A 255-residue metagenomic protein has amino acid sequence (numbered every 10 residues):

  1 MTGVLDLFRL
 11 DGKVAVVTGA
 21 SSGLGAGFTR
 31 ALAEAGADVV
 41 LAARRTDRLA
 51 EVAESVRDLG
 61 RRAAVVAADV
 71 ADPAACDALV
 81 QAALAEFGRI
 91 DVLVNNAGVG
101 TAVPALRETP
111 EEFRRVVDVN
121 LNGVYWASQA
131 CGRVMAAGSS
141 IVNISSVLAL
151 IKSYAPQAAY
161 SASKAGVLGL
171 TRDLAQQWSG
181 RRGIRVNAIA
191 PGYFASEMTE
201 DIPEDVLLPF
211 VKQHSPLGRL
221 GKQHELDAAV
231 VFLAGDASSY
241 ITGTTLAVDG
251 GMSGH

Functional and structural regions predicted by a protein language model:
T2-L7, I151, V230-V231, T242-H255: Short C-terminal tail/terminal secondary-structure segment of NAD(P)H-dependent dehydrogenase/reductase domains
V14, S21-G23: Conserved glycine-rich cofactor-binding loop
P104-A105, T109-V117, T199, V211: Substrate-binding pocket helix/loop in short-chain dehydrogenase/reductase
S128, S163, T171: Active-site helix of classical SDR
R133, Q176-G180, S239: Alpha-helical segment proximal to the catalytic Tyr-Lys
S146: Residue(s) in the substrate-gating loop at a strand-loop-helix junction that position the organic substrate next
G180-R185, I241-G243: Short, small/polar-rich loop/turn modules that mediate ligand/substrate recognition or access, typified
